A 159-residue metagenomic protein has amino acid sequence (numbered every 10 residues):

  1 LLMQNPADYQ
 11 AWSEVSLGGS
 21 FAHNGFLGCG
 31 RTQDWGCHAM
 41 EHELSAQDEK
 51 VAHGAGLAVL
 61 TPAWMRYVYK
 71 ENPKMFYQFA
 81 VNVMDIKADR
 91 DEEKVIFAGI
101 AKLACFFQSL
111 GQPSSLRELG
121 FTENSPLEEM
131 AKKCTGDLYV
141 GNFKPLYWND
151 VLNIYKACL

Functional and structural regions predicted by a protein language model:
L1-A101: Active-site segments that bind and position negatively charged phosphate/pyrophosphate groups
V83, K87-L159: C-terminal charged capping/lid subdomain of soluble metabolic enzymes
